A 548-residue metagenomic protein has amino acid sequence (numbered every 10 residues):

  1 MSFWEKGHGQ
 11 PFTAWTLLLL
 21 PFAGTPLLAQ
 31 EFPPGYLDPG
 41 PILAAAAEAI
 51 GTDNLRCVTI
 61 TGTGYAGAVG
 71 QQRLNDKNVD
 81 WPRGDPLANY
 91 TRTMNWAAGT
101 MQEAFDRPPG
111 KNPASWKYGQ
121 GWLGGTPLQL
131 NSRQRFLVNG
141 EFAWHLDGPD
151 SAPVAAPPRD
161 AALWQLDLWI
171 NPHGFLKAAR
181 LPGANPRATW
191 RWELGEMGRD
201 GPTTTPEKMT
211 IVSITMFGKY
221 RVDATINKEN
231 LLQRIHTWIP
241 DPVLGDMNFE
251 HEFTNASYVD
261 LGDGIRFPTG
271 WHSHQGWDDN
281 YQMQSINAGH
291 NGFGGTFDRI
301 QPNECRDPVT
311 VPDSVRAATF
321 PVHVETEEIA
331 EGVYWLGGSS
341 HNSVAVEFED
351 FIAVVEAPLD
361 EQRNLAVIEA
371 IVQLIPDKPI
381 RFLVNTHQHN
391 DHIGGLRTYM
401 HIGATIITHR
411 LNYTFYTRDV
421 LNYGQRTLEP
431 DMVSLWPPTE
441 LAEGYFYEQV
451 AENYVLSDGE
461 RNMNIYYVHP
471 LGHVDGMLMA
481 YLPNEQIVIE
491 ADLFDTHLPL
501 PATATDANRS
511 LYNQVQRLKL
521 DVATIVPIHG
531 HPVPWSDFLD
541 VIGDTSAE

Functional and structural regions predicted by a protein language model:
T13-P26: Bacterial N-terminal signal peptides
E31-P41, G119-R221, I239-M247, V311-V315 (+3 more regions): Flexible, processing/modification-adjacent segments and terminal tails in exported/periplasmic/extracellular proteins
A45-E48, T52-D150, P186-M197: N-terminal mature ectodomain segment of secretory-pathway/periplasmic proteins
T203-V309, L478-P483, E490-A491, T496-Q516: Gly/Pro-enriched, hydrophobic low-complexity segments that function as extracytoplasmic propeptides/linkers
Q282-E349: Zn-dependent metallo-beta-lactamase
E327-I371, M477-D495: Conserved beta-strand hairpin/beta-sheet module of binuclear metal-dependent hydrolase folds, prominently
Q362-I407, R517-D521: Active-site metal-binding motif and surrounding structural segment of the metallo-beta-lactamase
Y512-E548: Divalent-metal (often Zn2+) His-rich catalytic cores of metallo-beta-lactamase-fold enzymes
